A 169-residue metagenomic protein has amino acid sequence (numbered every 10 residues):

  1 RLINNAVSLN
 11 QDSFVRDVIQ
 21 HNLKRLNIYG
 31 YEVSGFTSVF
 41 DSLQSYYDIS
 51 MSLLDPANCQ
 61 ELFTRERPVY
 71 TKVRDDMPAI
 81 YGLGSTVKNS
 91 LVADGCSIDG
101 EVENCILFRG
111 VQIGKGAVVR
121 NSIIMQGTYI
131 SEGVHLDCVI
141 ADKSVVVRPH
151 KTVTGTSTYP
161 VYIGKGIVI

Functional and structural regions predicted by a protein language model:
R1: A conserved mid-domain beta-alpha-beta active-site/ligand-binding segment of alpha/beta enzyme cores
N5-I169: Left-handed beta-helix
